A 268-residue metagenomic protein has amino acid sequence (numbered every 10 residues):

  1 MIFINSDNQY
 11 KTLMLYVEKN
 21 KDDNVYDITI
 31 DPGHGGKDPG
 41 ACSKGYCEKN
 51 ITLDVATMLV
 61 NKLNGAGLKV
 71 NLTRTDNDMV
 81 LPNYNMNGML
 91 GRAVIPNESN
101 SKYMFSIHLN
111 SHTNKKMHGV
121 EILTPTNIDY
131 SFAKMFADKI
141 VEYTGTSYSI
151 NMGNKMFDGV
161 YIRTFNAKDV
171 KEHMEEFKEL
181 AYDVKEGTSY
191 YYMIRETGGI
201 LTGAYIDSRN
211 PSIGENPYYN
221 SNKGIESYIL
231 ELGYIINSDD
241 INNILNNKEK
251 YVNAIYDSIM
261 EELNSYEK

Functional and structural regions predicted by a protein language model:
M1-D7: A short beta-strand micro-motif common to beta-rich folds, especially ectodomain repeats
Q9-K19, T52: C-terminal edge beta-strand
T12, G40, D239-D240: Short acidic, gly/pro-rich beta-turn/loop elements at beta-sheet edges and active-site/ligand-binding grooves
Y16-D23, Y219: Short boundary motifs at domain starts and secondary-structure transition points
D22-K44, F105: Catalytic-core environment of secreted peptidases
G40-D54: Glycine- and acidic-residue-enriched helix-capping/strand-helix junction motifs
L53-K268: Active-site-proximal helix/loop segments of hydrolytic enzymes
